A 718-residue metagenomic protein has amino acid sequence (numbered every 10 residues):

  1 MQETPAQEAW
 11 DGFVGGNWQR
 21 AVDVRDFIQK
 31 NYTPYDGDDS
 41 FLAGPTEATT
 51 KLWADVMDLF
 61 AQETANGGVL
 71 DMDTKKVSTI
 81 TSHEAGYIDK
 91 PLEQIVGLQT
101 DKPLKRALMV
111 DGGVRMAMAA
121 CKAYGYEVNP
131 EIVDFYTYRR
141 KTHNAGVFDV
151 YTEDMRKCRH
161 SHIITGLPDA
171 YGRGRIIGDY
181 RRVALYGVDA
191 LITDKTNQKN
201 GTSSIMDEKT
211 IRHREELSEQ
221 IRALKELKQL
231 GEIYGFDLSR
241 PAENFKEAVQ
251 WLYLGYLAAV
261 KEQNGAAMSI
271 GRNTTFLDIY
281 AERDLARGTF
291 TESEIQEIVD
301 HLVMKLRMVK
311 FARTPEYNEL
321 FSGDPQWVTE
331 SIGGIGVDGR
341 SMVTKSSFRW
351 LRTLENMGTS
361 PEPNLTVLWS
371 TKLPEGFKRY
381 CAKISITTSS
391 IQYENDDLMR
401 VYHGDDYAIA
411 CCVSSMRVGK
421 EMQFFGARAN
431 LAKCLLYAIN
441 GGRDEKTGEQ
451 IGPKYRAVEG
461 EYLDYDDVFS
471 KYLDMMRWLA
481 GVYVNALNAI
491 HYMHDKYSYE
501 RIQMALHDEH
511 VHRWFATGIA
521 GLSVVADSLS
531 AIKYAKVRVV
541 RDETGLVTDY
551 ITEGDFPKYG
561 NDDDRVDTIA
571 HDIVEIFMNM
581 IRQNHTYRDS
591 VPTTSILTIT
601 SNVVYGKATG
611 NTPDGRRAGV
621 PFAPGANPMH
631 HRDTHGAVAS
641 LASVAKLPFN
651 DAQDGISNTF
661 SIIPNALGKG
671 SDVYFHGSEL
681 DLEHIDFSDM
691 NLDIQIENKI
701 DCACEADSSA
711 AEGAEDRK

Functional and structural regions predicted by a protein language model:
Q2-K718: Conserved catalytic cores of very large enzyme subunits
